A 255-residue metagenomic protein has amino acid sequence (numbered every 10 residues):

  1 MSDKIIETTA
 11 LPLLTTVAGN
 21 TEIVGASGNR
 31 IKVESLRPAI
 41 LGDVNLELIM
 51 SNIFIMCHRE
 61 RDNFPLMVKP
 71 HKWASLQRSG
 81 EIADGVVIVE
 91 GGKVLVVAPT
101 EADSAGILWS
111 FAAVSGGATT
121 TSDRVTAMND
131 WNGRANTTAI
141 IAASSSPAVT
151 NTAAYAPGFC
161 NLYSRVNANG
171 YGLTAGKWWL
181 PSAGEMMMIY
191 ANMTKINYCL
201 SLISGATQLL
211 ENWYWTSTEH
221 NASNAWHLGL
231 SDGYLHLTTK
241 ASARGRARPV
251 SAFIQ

Functional and structural regions predicted by a protein language model:
M1-G42: Short, low-complexity N-terminal tether/leader segments at secretion or assembly junctions of large, surface-exposed
S2, S35-T174, R244, R248-Q255: Short, compositionally biased
L13, G42, M50, W215-T218: Short, surface-exposed tryptophan/glycine-enriched loops that mediate extracellular molecular recognition
L13-T15, G85-V89, G170-Y171, I203-Q208 (+1 more regions): A general structural signal for short secondary-structure junctions and capping/turn motifs
V17-E22, G92-V94, A175-W178, E211-W213 (+1 more regions): Short, surface-exposed beta-edge/turn micro-motifs
A18-N20, A39-I40, Y163-G176, A183-T194 (+1 more regions): Hydrophobic, well-ordered secondary-structure scaffolds
N20-N29, K93-T100, K177, A183 (+1 more regions): Extracellular/lumenal glycan-associated surfaces
A183-Q255: C-terminal, surface-exposed recognition/capping segments
